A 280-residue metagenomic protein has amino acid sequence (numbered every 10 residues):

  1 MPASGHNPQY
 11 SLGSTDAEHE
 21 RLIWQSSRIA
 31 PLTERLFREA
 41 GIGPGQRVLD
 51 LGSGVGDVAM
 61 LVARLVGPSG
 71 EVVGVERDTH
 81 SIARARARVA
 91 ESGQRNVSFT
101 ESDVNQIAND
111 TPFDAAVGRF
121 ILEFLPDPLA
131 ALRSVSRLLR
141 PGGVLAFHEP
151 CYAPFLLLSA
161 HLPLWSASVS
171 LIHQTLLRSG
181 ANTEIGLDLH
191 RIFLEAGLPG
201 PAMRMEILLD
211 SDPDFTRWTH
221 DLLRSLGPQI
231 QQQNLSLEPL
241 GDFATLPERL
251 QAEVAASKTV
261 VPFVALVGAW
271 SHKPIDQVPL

Functional and structural regions predicted by a protein language model:
M1-H19, W24: N-terminal, positively charged/glycine-rich alpha-helical extensions of SAM-dependent methyltransferases
S11, T15-E18, G200-V261: C-terminal helical/coil "lid" or tail adjacent to the Rossmann-like core of SAM-dependent
S27-Q46, L61: Conserved alpha-helix/loop element of class I SAM-dependent methyltransferases that forms part of the SAM/SAH-binding
L49, V55-Q106: Class I SAM-dependent methyltransferase SAM/SAH-binding core
Q106-A115: A short acidic, Gly/Pro-enriched loop at the edge of an enzyme's catalytic core that lines a small-molecule cofactor
D114-P128: A short SAM/SAH-binding and catalytic strip from SAM-dependent methyltransferases
L129-V144: A short glycine-rich, Lys/Arg-flanked "PGG" loop and its adjoining helix->strand segment in the class I
A146-D214, Q229-Q232: Conserved catalytic/acceptor-binding region of the Class I
